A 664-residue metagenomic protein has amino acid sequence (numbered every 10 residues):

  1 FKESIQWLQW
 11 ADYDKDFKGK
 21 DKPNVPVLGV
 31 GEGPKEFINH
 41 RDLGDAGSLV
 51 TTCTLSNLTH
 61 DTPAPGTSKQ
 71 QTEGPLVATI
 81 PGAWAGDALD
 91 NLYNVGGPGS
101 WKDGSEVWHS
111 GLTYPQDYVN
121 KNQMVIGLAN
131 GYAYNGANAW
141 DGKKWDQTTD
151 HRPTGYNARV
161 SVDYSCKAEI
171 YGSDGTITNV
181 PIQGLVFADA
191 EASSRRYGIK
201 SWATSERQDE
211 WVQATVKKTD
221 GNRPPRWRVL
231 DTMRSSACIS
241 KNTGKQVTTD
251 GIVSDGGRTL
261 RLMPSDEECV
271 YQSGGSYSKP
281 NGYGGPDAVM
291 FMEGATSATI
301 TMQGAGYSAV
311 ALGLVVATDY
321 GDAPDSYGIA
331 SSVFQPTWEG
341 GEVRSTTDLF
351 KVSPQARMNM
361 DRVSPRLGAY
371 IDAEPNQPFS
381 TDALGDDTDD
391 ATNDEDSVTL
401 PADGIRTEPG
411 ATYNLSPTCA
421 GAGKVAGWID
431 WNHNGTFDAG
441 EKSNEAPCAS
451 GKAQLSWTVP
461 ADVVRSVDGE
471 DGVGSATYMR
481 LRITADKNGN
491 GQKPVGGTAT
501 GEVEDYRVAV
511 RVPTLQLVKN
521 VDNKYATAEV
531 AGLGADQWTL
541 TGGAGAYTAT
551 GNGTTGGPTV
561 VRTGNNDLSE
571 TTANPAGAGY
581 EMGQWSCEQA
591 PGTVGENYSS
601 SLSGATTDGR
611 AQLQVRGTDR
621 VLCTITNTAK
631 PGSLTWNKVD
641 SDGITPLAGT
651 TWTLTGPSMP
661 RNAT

Functional and structural regions predicted by a protein language model:
F1-G155, V253-S254, E267, Q272-G274: N-terminal targeting leaders for non-cytosolic proteins
A11-G29, T59, E191-A317, G469: Contiguous ligand/interfacial binding patches
T51, G313-V512: A broad "non-catalytic interaction surface" signal
T232-T259, M263-S265, Y271-N281, D536-P575 (+1 more regions): Tryptophan-paired
G328-A330, N523-T548, D642-A663: Short, ordered, surface-exposed loop/turn motifs in non-cytosolic proteins
R511-K519, A611-G632: Conserved "repeat-terminator" motif of extracellular CCP/Sushi domains
L515-N523, E570, I625, L634-D640 (+1 more regions): A short, amphipathic beta-strand motif
T563-T606: Surface-exposed interfaces of beta-sheet-rich extracellular modules
